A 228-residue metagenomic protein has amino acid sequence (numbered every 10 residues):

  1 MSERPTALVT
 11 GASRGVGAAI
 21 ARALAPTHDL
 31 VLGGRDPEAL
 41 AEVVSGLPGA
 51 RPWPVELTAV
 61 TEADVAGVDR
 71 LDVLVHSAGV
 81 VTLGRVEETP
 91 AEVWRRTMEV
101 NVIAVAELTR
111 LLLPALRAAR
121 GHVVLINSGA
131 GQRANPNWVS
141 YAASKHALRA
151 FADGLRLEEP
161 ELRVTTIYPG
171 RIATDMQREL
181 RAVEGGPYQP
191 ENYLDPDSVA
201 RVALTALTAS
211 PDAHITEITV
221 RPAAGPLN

Functional and structural regions predicted by a protein language model:
S13-R14: Conserved glycine-rich cofactor-binding loop
T27-E42: Conserved glycine-rich Rossmann-like NAD(P)H-binding loop of the short-chain dehydrogenase/reductase
G46-V60: Rossmann-fold cofactor-recognition segment
R85-V86, V93-R95: Substrate-binding pocket helix/loop in short-chain dehydrogenase/reductase
T109, S144: Active-site helix of classical SDR
S128: Residue(s) in the substrate-gating loop at a strand-loop-helix junction that position the organic substrate next
L162, T166-P169, G186-N228: C-terminal helical subdomain
